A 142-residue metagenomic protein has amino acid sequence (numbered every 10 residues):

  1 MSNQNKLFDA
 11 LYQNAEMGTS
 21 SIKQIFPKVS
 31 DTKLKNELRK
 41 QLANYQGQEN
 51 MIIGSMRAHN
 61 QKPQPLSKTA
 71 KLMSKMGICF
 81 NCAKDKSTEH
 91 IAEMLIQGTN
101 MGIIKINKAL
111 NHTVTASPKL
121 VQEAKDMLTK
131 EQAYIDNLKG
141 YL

Functional and structural regions predicted by a protein language model:
M1-L142: Amphipathic alpha-helical hairpins
